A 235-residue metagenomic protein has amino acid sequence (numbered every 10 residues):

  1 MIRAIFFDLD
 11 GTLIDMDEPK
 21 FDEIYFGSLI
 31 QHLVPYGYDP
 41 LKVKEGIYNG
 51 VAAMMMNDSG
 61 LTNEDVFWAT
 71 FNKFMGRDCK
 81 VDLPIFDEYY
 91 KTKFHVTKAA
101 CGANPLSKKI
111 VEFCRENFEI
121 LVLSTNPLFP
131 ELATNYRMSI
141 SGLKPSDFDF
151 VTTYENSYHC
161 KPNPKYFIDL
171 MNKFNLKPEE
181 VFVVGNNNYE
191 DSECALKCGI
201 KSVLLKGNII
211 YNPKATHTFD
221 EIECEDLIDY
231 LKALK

Functional and structural regions predicted by a protein language model:
M1-G46: Active-site neighborhood of HAD-like aspartate-dependent phosphohydrolases
M1-I5, P19, L41, K108 (+3 more regions): Asp-based, Mg2+/Mn2+-dependent phosphohydrolase catalytic module
T12-E18, M54-M56, L121-V122: A ubiquitous short alpha-helical element
L13-D17, T97-K98, H159-C160: A generic structural signal for short coil/turn motifs at secondary-structure boundaries
D22-I30, I47-V51, W68, D87-F94 (+1 more regions): Hydrophobic alpha-helical core bundles mediating ligand binding, dimerization, or RNAP-core interactions
L33-I47, K73-E88, K144-D149, P178-E179: Short, surface-exposed acidic
N49-T92: A metal-dependent, Asp-based hydrolase signature
T62-D65, V81-P84, K91-V122: Short, acidic loop-to-helix structural element flanking the phosphoryl-transfer center in phosphate-processing enzymes
